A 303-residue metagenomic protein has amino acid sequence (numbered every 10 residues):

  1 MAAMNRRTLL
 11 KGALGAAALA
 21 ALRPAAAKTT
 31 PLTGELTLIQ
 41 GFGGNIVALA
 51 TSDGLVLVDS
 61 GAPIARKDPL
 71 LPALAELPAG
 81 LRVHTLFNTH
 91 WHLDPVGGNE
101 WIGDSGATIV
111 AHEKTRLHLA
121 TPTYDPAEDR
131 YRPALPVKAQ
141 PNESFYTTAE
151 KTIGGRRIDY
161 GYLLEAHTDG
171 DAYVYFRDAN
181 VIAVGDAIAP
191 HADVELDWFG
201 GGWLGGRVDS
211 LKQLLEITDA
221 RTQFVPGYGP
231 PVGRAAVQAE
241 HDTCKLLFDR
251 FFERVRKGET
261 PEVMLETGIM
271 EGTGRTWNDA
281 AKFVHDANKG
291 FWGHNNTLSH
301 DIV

Functional and structural regions predicted by a protein language model:
M1-A17: N-terminal secretory signal peptides and thylakoid transit peptides that target proteins across membranes
L22-P24: N-terminal signal peptide c-region/cleavage motif recognized by signal peptidases
T30-E76, V174-D186: Conserved beta-strand hairpin/beta-sheet module of binuclear metal-dependent hydrolase folds, prominently
E35, L49, D59, H90 (+9 more regions): Divalent metal-coordination and catalytic microenvironments
G54-V56, S60-I64, E150, R157 (+1 more regions): Metallo-beta-lactamase
A75-E150, D169: Active-site HxH/HxHxD metal-binding segment of metal-dependent hydrolases
P261-V303: C-terminal regulatory/interaction regions
